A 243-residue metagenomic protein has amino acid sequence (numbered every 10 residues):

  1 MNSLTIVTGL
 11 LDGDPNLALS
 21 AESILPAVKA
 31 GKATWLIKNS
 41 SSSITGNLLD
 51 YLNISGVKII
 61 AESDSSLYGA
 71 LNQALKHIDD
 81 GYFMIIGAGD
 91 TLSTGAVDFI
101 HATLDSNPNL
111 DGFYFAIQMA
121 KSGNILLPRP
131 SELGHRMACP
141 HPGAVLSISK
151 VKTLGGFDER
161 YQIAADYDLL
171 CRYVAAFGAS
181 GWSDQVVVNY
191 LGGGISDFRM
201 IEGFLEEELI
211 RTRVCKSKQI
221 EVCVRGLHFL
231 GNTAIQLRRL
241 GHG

Functional and structural regions predicted by a protein language model:
N2-T5, D168: Cell-envelope/extracellular polymer assembly enzymes that use nucleotide-activated donors
D12-A27: Short, well-formed alpha-helical segments that are part of the catalytic scaffolds of diverse glycosyltransferases
A21, G31-S41, K58-S63: Short beta-strand/loop segment that forms part of the nucleotide-sugar
I37-L48, G87: A conserved acidic beta->alpha catalytic loop
A61-I78: Glycine-rich, basic loop-to-helix element that forms the pyrophosphate-binding segment of sugar-nucleotide handling
F83: Short aromatic/hydrophobic "clamp" motif used to bind/position activated sugar donors
T91-I125: Conserved donor NDP-sugar-binding/catalytic core segment of glycosyltransferases
L127-I210: Conserved nucleotide-sugar donor-binding catalytic segment
